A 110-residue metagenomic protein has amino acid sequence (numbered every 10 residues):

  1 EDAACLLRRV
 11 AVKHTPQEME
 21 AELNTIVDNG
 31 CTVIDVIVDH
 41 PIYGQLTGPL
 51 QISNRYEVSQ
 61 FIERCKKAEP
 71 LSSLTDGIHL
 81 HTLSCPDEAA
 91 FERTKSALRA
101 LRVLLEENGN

Functional and structural regions predicted by a protein language model:
E1-D2: Minor-groove-contacting beta-hairpin "wing" of winged helix-turn-helix DNA-binding domains
L6-R8, K13-N110: Mid-protein regulatory/catalytic core that forms ligand/cofactor-binding pockets and protein-protein interaction
